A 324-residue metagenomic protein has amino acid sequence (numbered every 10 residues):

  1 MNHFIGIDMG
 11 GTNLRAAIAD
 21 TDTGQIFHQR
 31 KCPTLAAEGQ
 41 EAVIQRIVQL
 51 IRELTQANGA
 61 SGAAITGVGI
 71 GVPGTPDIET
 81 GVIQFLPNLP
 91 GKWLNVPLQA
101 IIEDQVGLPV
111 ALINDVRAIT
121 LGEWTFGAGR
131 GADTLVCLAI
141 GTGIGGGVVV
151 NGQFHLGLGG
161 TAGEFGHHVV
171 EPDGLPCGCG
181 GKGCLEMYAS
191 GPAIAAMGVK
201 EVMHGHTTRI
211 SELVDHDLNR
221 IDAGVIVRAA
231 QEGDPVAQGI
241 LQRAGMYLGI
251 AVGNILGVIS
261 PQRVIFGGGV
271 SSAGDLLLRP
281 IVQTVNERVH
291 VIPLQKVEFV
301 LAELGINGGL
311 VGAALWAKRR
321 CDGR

Functional and structural regions predicted by a protein language model:
H3-Q45, Q49, V82-F85, G160: Short glycine-rich, Thr/Ser-proximal phosphate-binding strand/loop in the N-terminal lobe of ATP-dependent enzymes
F4-D8, A64-G69, L135-A139, G145-G147 (+2 more regions): Short glycine-aspartate micro-motif
N13, G71, I78, P261-T284 (+1 more regions): Glycine-rich phosphate-binding loops at beta-strand->alpha-helix junctions
Q40-V48, R52, A64-G67, G74-T134 (+1 more regions): Glycine-rich phosphate-binding loop and adjoining helix at the ATP-binding site of ATP-dependent phosphoryl-transfer
V110-V116, V170-H206: Glycine-rich phosphate-binding loop plus the immediately following alpha-helix
A111-W124, G253, S271-R324: Glycine-rich phosphate-binding/hydrolytic loop that grips phosphoryl groups
R130-A189: Glycine-rich phosphate-binding loop of actin/hexokinase-like ATP-binding domains
Y188-I265: A mobile "lid/hinge" subdomain adjacent to the ATP/sugar-phosphate binding pocket shared across diverse ATP-dependent
